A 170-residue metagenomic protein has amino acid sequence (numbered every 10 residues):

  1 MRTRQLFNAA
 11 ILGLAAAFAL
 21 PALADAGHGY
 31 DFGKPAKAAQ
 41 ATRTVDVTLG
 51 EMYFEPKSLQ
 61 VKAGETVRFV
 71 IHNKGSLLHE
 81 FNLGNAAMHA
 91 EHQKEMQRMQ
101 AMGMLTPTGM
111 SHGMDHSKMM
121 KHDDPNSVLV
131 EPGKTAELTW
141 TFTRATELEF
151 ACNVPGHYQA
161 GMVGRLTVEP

Functional and structural regions predicted by a protein language model:
M1-I11: Bacterial N-terminal signal peptides that target proteins for export
A19-P21: N-terminal signal peptide c-region/cleavage motif recognized by signal peptidases
D25-D46, A87-M114, T143, H157-P170: Extracytoplasmic/periplasmic copper-protein system
D25-F32, H72, S76-L77, H112 (+1 more regions): Extracellular/periplasmic metallocenter environments
A38-T66: N-terminal edge beta-strand
E55, V67-R68, G75-H79: Primarily extracytoplasmic ectodomains and periplasmic/lumenal surface modules that are beta-strand-rich
E80-G84: Beta-strand signatures of extracellular beta-sandwich domains
